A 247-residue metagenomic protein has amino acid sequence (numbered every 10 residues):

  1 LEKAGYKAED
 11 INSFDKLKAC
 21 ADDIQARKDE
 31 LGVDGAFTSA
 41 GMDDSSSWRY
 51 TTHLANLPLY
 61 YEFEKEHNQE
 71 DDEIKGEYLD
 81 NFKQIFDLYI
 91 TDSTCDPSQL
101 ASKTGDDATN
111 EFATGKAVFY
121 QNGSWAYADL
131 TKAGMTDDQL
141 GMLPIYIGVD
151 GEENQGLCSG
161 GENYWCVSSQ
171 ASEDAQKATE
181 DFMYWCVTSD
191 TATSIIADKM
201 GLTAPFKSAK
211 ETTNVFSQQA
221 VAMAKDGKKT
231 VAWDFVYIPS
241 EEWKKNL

Functional and structural regions predicted by a protein language model:
A4, A133-K199: Extracytoplasmic/periplasmic substrate-recognition and gating elements
D10, G41-D44, L59-Q84, K132-G134 (+4 more regions): Short, solvent-exposed loop/beta-turn-alpha elements that line the ligand-binding surface or hinge of extracytoplasmic
N12-K18, Q99-T114: Short helix-initiation/N-cap motifs at beta->coil->alpha
K18-D71, A117: Extracytoplasmic/periplasmic solute-binding protein
C20-D23, H67-S102: Glycine-centered hinge/linker elements that transmit conformational signals in sensory and ligand-binding systems
G105, N122-Y127, I145, G161-N163: Beta->alpha turn/N-cap motifs
V118-N122, G141: Paired acidic/hydrophobic, glycine-rich loop segments that form the ligand-binding mouth/hinge of periplasmic-binding
S159, V221-L247: C-terminal capping/gating helix-and-loop segments adjacent to ligand/active sites or protein-protein/ligand interfaces
